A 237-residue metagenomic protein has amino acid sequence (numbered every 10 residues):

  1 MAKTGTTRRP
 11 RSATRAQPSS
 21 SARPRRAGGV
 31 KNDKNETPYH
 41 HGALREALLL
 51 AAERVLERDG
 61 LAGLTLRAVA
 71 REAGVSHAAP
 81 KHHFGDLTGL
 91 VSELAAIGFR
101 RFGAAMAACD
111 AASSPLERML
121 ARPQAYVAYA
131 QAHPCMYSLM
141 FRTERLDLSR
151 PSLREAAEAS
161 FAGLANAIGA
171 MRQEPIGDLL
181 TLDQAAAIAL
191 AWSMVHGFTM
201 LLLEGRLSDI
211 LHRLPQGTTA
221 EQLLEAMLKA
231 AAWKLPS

Functional and structural regions predicted by a protein language model:
M1-A43, R54, L235-S237: N-terminal intrinsically disordered/low-complexity leader segments
A47, A51, V55-G89, E93: Helix-turn-helix
A51-D59, R101-A112, M194-L201: Solvent-exposed, amphipathic alpha-helical segments
L56, V91-G98, M106, M140 (+1 more regions): Alpha-helical DNA-contacting segments of helix-turn-helix folds
A107-M136, A157-F161, G177, T181-A191: Hydrophobic alpha-helical connector segments
A128, C135-N166, D209-R213: Short secondary-structure transition hinges
L148-R154, E158, M171-A226, L235-S237: Hydrophobic/aromatic-rich alpha-helical bundle segments in the mid-to-C-terminal region
